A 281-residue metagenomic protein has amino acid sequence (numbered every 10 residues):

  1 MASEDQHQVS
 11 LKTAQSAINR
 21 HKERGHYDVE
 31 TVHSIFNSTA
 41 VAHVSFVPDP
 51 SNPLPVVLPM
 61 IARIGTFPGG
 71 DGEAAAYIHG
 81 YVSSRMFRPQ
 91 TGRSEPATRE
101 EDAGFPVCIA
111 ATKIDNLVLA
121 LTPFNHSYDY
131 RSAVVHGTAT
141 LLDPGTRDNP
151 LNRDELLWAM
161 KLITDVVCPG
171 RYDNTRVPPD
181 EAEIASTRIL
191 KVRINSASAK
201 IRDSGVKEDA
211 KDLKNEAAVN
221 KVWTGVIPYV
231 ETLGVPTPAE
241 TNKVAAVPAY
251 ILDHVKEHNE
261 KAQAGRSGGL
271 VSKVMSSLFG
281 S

Functional and structural regions predicted by a protein language model:
M1-N37: Hydrophobic, proline/glycine-rich low-complexity stretches
A2-A14, L142-S281: C-terminal edge-of-domain segments
H26-D28, S38-H43, Y172-N174: Short Pro/Gly-enriched beta-strand edge/turn motifs at strand-loop
H33-I35, P89, S94-E101, D180-I184 (+1 more regions): A general structural signal for short secondary-structure junctions and capping/turn motifs
N37-Q90, I109-A110, V118-Y130: Short beta-strand segments
S38, G72, E101-F105, S127-A133 (+2 more regions): A short, structural micro-pattern
V82-A159: Short, structured beta-strand-loop surface elements
